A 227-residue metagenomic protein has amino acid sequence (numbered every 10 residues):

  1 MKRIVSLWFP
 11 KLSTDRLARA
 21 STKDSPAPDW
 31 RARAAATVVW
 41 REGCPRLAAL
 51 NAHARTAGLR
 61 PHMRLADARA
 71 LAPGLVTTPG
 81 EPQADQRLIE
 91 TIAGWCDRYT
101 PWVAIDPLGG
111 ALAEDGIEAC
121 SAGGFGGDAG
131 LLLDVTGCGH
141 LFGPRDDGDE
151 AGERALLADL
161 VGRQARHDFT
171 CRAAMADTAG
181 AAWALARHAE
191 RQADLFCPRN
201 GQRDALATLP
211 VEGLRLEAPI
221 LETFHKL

Functional and structural regions predicted by a protein language model:
M1-D128, G137, V161: Residues that scaffold, gate, or flank divalent-cation-dependent active/transport sites
A18-A20, A48-A49, P144-R145, W183-A189: Short acidic, glycine/serine/threonine-rich loops at helix termini
P45, M63, R87, T91 (+4 more regions): Generic recognition of stable, solvent-exposed alpha-helical segments in well-folded globular domains
A68, A129, A173, L221-L227: A short amphipathic alpha-helix within small helical-bundle interaction modules
T91-W95, P107, A155, D159-D194: Structured, non-catalytic alpha/beta "coupling" segments that mediate domain-domain communication and provide generic
L132-A158: Catalytic palm subdomain of template-directed nucleic-acid polymerases, centered on the conserved carboxylate motif
V135-G137, M175-D177, A218, H225: Short, structured patches in soluble enzyme cores that scaffold and shape functional sites
A186-L227: Compact, charge-rich alpha-helical regulatory domains located at protein termini
